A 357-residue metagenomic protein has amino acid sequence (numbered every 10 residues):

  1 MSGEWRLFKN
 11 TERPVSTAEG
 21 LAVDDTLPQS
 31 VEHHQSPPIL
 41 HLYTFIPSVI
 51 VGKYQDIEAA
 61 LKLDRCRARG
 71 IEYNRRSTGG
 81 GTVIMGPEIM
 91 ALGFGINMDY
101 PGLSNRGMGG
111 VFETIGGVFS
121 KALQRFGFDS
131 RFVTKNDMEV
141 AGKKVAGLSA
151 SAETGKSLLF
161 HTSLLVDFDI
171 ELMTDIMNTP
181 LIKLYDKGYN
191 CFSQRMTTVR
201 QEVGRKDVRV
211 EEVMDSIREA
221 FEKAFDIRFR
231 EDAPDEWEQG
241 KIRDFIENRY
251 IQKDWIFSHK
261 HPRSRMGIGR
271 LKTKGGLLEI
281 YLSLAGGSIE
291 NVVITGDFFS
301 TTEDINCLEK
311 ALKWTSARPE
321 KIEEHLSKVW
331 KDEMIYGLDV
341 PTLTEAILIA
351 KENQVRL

Functional and structural regions predicted by a protein language model:
M1-A60, D64, R76, P180-L181 (+3 more regions): Active-site loop/lid in soluble adenylation, ligation, and acyl-transfer enzymes
T26, S30, V118-F126, S216-A224 (+4 more regions): Generic non-transmembrane alpha-helical segments
Q35-N74, E88-M108, T114-G116: Anion-binding (especially nucleotide phosphate/pyrophosphate-binding) glycine-rich loop and adjoining beta-alpha core
V83, P87, A91-D207, V213 (+2 more regions): Catalytic beta-strand/loop module used to bind and position nucleotide/cofactor moieties in cofactor-attachment
N136-V140, V145, E231-F245, M334-Y336 (+2 more regions): Short, highly charged C-terminal tails/helix-capping segments
M196-R200, L284-L357: Active-site- and interface-proximal helix/loop "cap" or "latch" segments in soluble metabolic and energy-transducing
